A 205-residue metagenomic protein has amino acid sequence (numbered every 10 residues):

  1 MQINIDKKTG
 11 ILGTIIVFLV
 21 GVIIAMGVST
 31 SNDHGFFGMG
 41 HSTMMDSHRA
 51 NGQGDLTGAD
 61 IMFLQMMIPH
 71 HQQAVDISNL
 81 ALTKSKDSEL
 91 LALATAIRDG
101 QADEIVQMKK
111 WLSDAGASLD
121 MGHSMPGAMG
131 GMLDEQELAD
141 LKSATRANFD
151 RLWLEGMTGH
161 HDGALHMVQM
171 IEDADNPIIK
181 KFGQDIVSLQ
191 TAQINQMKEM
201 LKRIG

Functional and structural regions predicted by a protein language model:
M1-K7: Short, Lys/Arg-rich N-terminal segment immediately upstream of the first membrane anchor
K7-T9, V17, G21, A25-G205: All-alpha RGS (Regulator of G-protein Signaling) helical domain and cognate RGS-like helical scaffolds
